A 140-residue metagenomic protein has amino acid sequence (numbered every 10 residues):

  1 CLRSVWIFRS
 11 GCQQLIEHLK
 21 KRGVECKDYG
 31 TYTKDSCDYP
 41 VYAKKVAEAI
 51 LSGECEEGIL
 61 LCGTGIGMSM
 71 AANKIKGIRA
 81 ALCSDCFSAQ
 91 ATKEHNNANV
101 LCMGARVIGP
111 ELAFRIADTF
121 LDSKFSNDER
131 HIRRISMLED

Functional and structural regions predicted by a protein language model:
C1, C55-G58, G77-R79: Short active-site oxyanion
C1-E25: Glycine-rich phosphate/diphosphate-binding loop of Rossmann-like nucleotide-binding domains
I7-S10, C86-D140: C-terminal binding/interaction regions
R9-C12, G65-A71: Short glycine/serine/threonine-rich phosphate/pyrophosphate-binding segments that cradle anionic phosphate groups
E25-S36: A short beta-strand-loop structural module common to alpha/beta enzyme folds
Y42-L60, T64: Short, structured active-site "lid" loops
L60-G65, C83-S84, C102-G104: Short beta-strand segments
G67-I78, F87: Short Gly/Thr/Asp-enriched flexible loops that form oxyanion-binding sites at enzyme active sites
